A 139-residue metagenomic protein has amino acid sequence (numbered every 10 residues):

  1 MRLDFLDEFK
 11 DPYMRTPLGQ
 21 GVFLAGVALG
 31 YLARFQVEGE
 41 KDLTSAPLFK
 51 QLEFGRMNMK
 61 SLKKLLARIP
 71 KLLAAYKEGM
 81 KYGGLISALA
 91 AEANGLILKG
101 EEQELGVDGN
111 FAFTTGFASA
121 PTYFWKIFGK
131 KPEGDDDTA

Functional and structural regions predicted by a protein language model:
M1-A139: Intrinsic-disorder/low-complexity detector
